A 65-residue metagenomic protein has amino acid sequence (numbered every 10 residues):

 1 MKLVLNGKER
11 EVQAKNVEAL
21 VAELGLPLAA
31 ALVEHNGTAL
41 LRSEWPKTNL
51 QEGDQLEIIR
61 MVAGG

Functional and structural regions predicted by a protein language model:
M1-G64: Ubiquitin-like/PB1-type beta-grasp interaction modules and other compact soluble beta-rich domains
